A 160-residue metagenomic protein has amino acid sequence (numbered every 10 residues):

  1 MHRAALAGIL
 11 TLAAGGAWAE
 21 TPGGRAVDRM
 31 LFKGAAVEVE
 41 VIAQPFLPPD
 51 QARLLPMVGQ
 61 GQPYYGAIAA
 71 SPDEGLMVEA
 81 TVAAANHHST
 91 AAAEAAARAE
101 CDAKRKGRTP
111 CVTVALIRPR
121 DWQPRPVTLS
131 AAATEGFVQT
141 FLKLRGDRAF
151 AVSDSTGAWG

Functional and structural regions predicted by a protein language model:
M1-L6: Bacterial N-terminal signal peptides that target proteins for export
A14-G16: N-terminal signal peptide c-region/cleavage motif recognized by signal peptidases
E20-G160: Secreted/extracellular ectodomain signature
